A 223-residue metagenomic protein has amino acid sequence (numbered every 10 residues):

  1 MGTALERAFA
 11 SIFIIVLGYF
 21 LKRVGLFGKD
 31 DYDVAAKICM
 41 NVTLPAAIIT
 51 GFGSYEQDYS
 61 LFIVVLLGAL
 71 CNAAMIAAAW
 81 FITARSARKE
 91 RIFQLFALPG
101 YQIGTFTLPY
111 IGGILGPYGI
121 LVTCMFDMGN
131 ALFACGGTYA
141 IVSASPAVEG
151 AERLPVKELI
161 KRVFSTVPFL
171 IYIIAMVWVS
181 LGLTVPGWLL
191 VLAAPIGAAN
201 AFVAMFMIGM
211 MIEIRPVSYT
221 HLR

Functional and structural regions predicted by a protein language model:
M1-R223: Alpha-helical transmembrane segments of multi-pass small-molecule/ion transporters
